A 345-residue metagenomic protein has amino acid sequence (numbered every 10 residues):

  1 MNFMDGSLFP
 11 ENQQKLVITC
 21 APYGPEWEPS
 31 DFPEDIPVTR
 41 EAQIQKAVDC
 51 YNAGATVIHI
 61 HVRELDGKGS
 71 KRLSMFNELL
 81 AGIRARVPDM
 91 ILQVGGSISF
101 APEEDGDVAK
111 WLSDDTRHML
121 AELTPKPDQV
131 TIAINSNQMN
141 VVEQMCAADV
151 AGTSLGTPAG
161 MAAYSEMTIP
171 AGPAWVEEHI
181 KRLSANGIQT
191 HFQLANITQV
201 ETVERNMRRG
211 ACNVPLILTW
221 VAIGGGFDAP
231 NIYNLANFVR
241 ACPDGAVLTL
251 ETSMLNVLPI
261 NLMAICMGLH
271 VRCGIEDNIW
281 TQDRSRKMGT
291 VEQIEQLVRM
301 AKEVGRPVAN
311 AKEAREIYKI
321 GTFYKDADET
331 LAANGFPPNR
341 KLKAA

Functional and structural regions predicted by a protein language model:
S7-D35, D149-A162: N-terminal small/glycine-rich loop or linker at the start of catalytic domains across soluble metabolic enzymes
P22-Q45, G96-D114, S165-P170, H191-Q193 (+3 more regions): Active-site mouth loops of central-metabolism enzymes
E41, E78-P170: Active-site beta->alpha loop and helix N-cap motifs at the rims of alpha/beta catalytic domains
Q43, C50, H61, V130 (+4 more regions): Conserved, mostly hydrophobic/aromatic
T56-L79, W220-G224, I279-D283: Glycine-rich, proline-tolerant flexible connector loops at the mouths of alpha/beta enzymes
K68-G96, H179, L183-A185, N237-G245 (+2 more regions): Alpha-helix-loop-beta-strand connector modules within alpha/beta enzyme cores
Q129-E276, R286-M288, E292: Catalytic alpha/beta core domains of metabolic enzymes, predominantly
A236-R240, P259-A345: Structured C-terminal cap/extension of enzyme domains
